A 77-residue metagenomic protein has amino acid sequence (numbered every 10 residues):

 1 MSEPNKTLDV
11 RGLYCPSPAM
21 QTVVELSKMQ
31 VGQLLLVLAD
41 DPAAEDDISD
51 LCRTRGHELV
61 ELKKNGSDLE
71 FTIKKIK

Functional and structural regions predicted by a protein language model:
S2-R11, L36: Short amphipathic
P4-K6, V31-Q33, R55, S67-E70: A generic structural signal for short beta-strands and their flanking turns/coil linkers
P16-E58: Amphipathic, hydrophobic secondary-structure cores in small proteins
S49-K77: C-terminal structural segments of small proteins and small subunits
